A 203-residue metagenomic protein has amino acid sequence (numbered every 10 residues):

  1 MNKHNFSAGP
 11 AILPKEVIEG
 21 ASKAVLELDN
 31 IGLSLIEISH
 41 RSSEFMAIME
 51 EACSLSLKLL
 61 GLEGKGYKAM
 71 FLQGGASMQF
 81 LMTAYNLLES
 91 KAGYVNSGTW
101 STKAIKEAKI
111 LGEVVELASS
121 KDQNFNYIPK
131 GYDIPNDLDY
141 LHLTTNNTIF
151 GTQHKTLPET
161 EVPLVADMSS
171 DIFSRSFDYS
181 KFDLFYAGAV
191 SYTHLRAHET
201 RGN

Functional and structural regions predicted by a protein language model:
M1-S39: N-terminal "arm"/small-domain region of PLP-dependent enzymes with the aminotransferase-like
G9, A108, S120-I172, L184: Active-site phosphate-binding strand-loop segment of PLP-dependent enzymes
G32-Q79, T99, K106-E107: Conserved N-terminal alpha-helix of the aminotransferase class I/II PLP-enzyme fold
Y67-A69, S90-G93, E161-V162: Short active-site oxyanion
A76-L141: PLP-dependent aminotransferase-like
V165, Y179-S191: Conserved active-site segment immediately N-terminal to the catalytic lysine that forms the internal aldimine
T193-G202: Conserved small/polar residues in nucleotide/adenosyl-binding loops
